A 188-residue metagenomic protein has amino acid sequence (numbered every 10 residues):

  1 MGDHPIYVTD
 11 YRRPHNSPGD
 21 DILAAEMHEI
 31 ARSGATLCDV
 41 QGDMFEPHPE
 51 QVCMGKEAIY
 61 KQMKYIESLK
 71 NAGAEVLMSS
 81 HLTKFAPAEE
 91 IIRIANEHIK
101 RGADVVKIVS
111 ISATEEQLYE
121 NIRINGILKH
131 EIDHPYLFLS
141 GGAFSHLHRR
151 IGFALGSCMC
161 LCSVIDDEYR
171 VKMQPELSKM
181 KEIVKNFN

Functional and structural regions predicted by a protein language model:
M1-G19, I66-H81: Chitinase-like catalytic core of GlcNAc-active glycosidases
M1-G2, I30-R32, I99-K100, E131-I132: Flexible, charged surface loops at secondary-structure boundaries
P5-G55: Glycine/small-residue-rich loop that forms an oxyanion/phosphate-binding "nest" at active or ligand-binding sites
G42-N188: Catalytic alpha/beta core domains of metabolic enzymes, predominantly
